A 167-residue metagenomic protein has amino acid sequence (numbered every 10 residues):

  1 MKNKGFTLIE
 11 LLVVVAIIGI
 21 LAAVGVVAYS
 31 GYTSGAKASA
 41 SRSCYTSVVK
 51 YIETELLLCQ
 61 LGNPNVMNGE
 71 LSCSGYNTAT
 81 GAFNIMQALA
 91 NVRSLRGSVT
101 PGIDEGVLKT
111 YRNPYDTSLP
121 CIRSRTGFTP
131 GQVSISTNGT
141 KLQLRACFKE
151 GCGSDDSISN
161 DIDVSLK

Functional and structural regions predicted by a protein language model:
K2-T33: N-terminal single-pass transmembrane signal-anchor helix
K4, V27-S30, S43, S74 (+2 more regions): Intrinsically disordered, low-complexity segments enriched in small/polar residues
L11, I20-V24, I52, L56-C59 (+1 more regions): Intrinsic low-complexity, intrinsically disordered segments enriched in polar/basic residues
A22-G25, A38, D104: Short linear sequence motifs
S30-T33, T46, I52, N77 (+2 more regions): Compositionally biased, intrinsically disordered low-complexity regions enriched in proline and serine
S34-P64: Membrane-proximal N-terminal amphipathic helix
L57-K167: Periplasmic/extracellular, small/polar-rich flexible segments of pilin-like filament-forming proteins
